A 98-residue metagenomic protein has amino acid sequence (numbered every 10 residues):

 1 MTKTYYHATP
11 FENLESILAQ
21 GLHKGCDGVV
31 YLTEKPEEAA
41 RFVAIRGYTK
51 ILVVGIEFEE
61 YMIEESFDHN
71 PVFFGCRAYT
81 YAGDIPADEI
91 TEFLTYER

Functional and structural regions predicted by a protein language model:
M1-G28, A44-I45: ADP-ribose/NAD+-binding catalytic cleft of ART/PARP-like enzymes
T2, T33-E34: Catalytic cores of nucleic-acid ligases and guanylyltransferases
A8, K24-G25, G47-R98: Active-site and NAD+-binding cores of ADP-ribose-processing enzymes
P10, K35-P36: Helix N-cap/beta->alpha junction signal
L14-E15, A19, A39, Y81 (+1 more regions): Amphipathic alpha-helical interaction segments
Y31-L32, G55: Short, conserved beta-strand segments within well-ordered enzyme catalytic domains that often line or immediately flank
P36-T49: Short active-site loop/helix that positions an aromatic residue
